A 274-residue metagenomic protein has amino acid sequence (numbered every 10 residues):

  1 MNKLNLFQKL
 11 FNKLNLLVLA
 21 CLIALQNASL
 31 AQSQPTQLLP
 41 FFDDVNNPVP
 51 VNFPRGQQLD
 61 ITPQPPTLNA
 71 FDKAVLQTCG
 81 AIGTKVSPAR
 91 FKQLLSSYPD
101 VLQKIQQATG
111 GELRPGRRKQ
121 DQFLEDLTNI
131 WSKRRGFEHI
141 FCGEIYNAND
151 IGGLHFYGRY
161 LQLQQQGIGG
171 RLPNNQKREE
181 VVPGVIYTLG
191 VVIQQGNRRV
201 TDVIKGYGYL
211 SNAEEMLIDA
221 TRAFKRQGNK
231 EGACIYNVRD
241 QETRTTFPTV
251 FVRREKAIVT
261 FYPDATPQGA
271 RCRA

Functional and structural regions predicted by a protein language model:
K3-L17: Bacterial N-terminal signal peptides that target proteins for export
N15-Q26: Bacterial N-terminal signal peptides
N27-A31: Sec/Tat signal peptide C-region and signal peptidase I cleavage site
Q32-V238: N-terminal "domain-start" segment
G228-A274: Compact beta-sheet-dominated globular domain cores
